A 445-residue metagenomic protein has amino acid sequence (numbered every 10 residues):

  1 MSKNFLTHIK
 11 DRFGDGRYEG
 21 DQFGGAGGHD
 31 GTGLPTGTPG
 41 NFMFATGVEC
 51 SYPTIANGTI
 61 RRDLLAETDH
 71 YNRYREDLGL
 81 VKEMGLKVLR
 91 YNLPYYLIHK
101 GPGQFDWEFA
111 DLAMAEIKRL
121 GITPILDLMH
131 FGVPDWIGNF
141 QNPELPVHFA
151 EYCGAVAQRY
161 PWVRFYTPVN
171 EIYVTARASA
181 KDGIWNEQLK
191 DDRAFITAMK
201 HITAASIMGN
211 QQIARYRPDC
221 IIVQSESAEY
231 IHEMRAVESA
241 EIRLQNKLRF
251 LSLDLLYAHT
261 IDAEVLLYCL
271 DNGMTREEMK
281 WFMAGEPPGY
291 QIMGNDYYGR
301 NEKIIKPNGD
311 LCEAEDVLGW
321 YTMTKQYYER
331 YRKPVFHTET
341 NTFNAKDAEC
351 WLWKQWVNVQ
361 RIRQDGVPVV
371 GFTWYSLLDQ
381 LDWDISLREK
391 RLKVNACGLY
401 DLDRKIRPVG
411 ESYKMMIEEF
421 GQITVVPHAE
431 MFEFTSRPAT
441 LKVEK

Functional and structural regions predicted by a protein language model:
S2-A45, D111-A348, V357-K445: Active-site region of glycoside hydrolase catalytic domains
D30, G47, P53, L64-D69 (+3 more regions): Glycan-recognition patch characteristic of GH18 chitinases/ENGases and related GlcNAc/peptidoglycan-binding proteins
Y52-N57, K303-I304: Short, solvent-exposed loop/turn elements at domain surfaces
G58-L64, N92-K100, W136-I137: Glycine-/proline-rich flexible loop or hinge segments
T59-N72, Q141-P143: Active-site mouth loops of central-metabolism enzymes
D69-P94, E286-M293, Q326: Catalytic domains of carbohydrate-active enzymes, especially glycoside hydrolases
M84-A110, L126-G132: Aromatic-lined carbohydrate-binding/catalytic grooves of carbohydrate-active enzymes
Q104-D106, F140-N142, L352: Short low-complexity, flexible loop/linker segments enriched in glycine and/or proline with clustered acidic
